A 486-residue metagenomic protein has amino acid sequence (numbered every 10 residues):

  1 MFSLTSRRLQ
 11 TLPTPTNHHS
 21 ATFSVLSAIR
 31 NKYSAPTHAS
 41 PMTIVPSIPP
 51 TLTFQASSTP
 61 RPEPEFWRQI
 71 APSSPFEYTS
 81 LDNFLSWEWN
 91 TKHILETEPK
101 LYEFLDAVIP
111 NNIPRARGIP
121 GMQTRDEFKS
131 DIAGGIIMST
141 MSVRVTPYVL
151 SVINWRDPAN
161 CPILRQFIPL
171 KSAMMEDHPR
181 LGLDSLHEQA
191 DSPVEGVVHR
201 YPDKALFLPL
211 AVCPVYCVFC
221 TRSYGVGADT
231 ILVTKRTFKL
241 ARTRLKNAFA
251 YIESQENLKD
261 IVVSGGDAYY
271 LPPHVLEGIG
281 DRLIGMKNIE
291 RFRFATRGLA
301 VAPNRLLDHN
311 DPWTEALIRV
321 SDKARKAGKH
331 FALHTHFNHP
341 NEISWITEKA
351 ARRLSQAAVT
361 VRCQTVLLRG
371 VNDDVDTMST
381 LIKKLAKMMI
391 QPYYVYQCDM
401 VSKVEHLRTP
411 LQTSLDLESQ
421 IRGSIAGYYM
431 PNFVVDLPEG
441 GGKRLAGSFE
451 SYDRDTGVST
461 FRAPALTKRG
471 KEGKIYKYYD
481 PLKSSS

Functional and structural regions predicted by a protein language model:
F2, L12, F23-R200: Flexible, acidic/Gly-rich N-terminal and inter-domain linker regions that tether and position cofactor-handling modules
H38-A39, T43, S47, T413-S486: C-terminal accessory extensions appended to soluble enzyme cores
P193-V197, L206, A248-Y251, D281: Catalytic micro-motifs at enzyme active sites that drive phosphoryl/nucleotidyl and oxygen chemistry
H199-K239, F294: Canonical Radical SAM [4Fe-4S] cluster-binding loop centered on the CxxxCxxC motif and its immediate flanking residues
F207-L208, V262-G265: Short glycine-rich or small-residue beta-strand-to-loop segments that form or flank ligand, phosphate, metal/Fe-S
C220, T347-D373, D455, F461 (+1 more regions): Mobile, glycine- and charge-enriched loop segments and immediately flanking short secondary-structure elements within
A241-T243: Chitinase-like catalytic core of GlcNAc-active glycosidases
L245-E256, D260, Y269-I425: Conserved AdoMet/S-adenosylmethionine-binding subsite of the radical SAM
